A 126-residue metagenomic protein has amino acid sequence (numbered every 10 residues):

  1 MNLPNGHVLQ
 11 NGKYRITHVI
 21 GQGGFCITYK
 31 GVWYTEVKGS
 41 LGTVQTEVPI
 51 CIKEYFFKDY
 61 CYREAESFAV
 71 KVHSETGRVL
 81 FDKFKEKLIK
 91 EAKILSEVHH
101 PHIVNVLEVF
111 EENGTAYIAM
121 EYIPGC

Functional and structural regions predicted by a protein language model:
M1-I16: A short, low-complexity linker immediately N-terminal to eukaryotic Hanks-type protein kinase catalytic domains
T17-G23, T28: Protein kinase glycine-rich loop
G21, K90, H99-H102, P124: Flexible N-lobe loop architecture of eukaryotic-like protein kinase catalytic domains
G23-F25, E112-T115: Short acidic/glycine-enriched loop/turn segments that link adjacent beta-strands
K30, K38-E75: Glycine-rich ATP phosphate-binding loop
Y62-E97: AlphaC helix of the eukaryotic protein kinase fold
V109: Activation-segment/catalytic-loop signature of the eukaryotic protein kinase fold
N113-C126: Conserved short submotifs of the Hanks-type protein kinase catalytic core that shape the nucleotide-binding pocket
